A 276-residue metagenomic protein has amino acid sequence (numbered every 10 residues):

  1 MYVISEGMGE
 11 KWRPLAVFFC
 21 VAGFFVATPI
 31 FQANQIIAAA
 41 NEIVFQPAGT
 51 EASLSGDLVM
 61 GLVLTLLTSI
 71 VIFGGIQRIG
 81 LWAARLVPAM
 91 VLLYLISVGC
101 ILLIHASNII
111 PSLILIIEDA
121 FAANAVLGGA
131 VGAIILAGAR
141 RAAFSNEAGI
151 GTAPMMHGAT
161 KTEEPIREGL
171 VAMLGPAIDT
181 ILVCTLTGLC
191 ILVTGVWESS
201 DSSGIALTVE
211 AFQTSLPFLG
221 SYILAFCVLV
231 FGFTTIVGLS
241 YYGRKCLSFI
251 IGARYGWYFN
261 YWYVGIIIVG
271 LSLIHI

Functional and structural regions predicted by a protein language model:
M1-V26, T208-L224, S248-Y255: Transmembrane-helix boundary/entry motifs in multi-pass membrane transporters
S5-N34, A38-V71, F226-I236, V269: Helix-loop-helix module between adjacent transmembrane segments
E6, E10-F18, E51-A52, T162-A177 (+1 more regions): Membrane-interface alpha-helices at helix entry/exit sites of multi-pass transporters
M8-W12, A225-V228, G232-G270: C-terminal membrane-solvent junction of multi-pass transporters and transport-like membrane proteins
V71, A142-E147, G151-P165, A172-P176: Helix-loop junctions at the membrane interface of multi-pass solute transporters
R78-A139: Helix-loop-helix hairpins and the membrane-proximal interhelical loops of multi-pass alpha-helical transport proteins
S97-L115, G158-T162, L174, I178-I205: Extracellular/periplasmic helix-exit of transmembrane alpha-helices
H275-I276: Conserved small/polar residues in nucleotide/adenosyl-binding loops
